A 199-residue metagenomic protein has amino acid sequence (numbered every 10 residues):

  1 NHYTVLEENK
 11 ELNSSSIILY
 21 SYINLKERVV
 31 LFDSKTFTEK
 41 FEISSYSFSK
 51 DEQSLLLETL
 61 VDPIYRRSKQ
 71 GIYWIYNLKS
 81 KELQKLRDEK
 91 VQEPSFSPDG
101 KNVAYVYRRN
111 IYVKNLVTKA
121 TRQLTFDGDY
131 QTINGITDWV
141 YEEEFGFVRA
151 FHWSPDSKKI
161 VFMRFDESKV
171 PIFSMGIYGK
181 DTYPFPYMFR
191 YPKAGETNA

Functional and structural regions predicted by a protein language model:
Y3, L55, G100-A104, S157-I160: Hydrophobic beta-strand positions that form the internal "hydrophobic ladder" of WD40/Gbeta-like beta-propeller blades
V5-T36, P63-R66: Beta-propeller domains
S16-I18, I72-W74, N110-Y112: A short loop-to-beta-strand structural motif that recurs across blades of beta-propeller domains
Y22-L25, N77-K81, L116-K119: Short loop/turn segments that connect beta-strands within beta-propeller blades
L25-D62, R87-Q92: Blade-loop segments of beta-propeller domains
L25-R28, L60-Y65, K69-I72, L124-F151 (+1 more regions): Predominantly five- to eight-bladed beta-propeller fold
S49, S97-D99, S154: Structural WD40 beta-propeller signal
